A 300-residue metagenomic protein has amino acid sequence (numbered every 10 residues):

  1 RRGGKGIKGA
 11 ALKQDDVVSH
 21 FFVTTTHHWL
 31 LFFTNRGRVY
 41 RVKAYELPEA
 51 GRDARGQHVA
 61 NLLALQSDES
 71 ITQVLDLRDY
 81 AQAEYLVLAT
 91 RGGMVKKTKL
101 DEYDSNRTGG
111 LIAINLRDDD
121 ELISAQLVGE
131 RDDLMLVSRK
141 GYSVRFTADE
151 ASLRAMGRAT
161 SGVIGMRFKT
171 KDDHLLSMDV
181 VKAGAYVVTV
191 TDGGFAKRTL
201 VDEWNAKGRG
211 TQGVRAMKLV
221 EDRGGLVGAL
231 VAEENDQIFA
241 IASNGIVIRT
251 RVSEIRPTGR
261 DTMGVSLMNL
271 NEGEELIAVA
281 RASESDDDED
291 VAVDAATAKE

Functional and structural regions predicted by a protein language model:
R1-E300: Short, structured "edge-of-domain" segments at secondary-structure transitions
